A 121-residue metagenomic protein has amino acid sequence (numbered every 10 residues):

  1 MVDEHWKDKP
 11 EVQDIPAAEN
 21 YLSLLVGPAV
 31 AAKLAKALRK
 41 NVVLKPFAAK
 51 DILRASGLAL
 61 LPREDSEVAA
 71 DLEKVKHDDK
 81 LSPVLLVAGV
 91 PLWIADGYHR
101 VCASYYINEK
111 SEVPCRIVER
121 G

Functional and structural regions predicted by a protein language model:
M1-V30: N-terminal extension/subdomain marker
V2-K7, E11, L81-G121: A short, basic-hydrophobic beta/loop patch
V12, G27, L53, S104-Y105: A generic structural signal for solvent-exposed, polar alpha-helical segments
L25-P28, E64-V68, A95-H99: Short amphipathic alpha-helical surface micro-motifs
V30-A32, L38: N-terminal first-folded block
A37-W93, Y105: Short alpha-helix boundary/capping and kink motifs at helix termini
